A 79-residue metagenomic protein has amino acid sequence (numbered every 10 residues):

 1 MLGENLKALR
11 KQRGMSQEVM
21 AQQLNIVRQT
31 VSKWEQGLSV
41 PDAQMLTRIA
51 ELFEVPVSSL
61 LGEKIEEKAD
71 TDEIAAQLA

Functional and structural regions predicted by a protein language model:
M1, K33-Q36, R48: Alpha-helical transmission elements in cytosolic ATPase-linked domains
E4, Q22-N25, A43, T47: Cytosolic nucleotide-binding catalytic cores of signal-transduction proteins
E4-V19: Short basic helix-loop element that most often maps to the first helix and adjoining turn of HTH DNA-binding modules
K11, Q22, E51: Alpha-helical residues within the helix-turn-helix
S16, V27-T30, D42, P56: Short coil turns linking two alpha-helices in DNA-binding domains
L24-V40, E63-I65: Recognition helix of helix-turn-helix/homeodomain-like DNA-binding domains that insert into the DNA major groove
Q44-S59: DNA major-groove recognition helix of helix-turn-helix/homeodomain DNA-binding modules
V57-A79: Charged, helix-prone or intrinsically disordered regulatory segments positioned adjacent to compact structured domains
